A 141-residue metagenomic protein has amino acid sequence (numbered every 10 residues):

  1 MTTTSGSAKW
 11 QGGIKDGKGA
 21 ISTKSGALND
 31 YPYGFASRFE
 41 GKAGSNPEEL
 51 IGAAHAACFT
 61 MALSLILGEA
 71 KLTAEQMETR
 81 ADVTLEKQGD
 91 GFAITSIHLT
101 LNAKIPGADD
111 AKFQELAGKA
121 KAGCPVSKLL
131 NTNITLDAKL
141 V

Functional and structural regions predicted by a protein language model:
M1-A53, T60-V141: Extended beta-strand/beta-hairpin segments
